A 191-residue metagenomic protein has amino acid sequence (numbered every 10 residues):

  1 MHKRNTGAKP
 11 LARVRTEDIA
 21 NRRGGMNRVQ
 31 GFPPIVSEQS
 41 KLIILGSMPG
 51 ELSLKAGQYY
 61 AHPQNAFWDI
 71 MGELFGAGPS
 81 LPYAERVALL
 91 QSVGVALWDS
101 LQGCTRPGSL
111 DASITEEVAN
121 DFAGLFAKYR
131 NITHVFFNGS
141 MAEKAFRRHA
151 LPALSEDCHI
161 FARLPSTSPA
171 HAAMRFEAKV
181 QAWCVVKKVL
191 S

Functional and structural regions predicted by a protein language model:
H2-N5, K9-R13, E17-K41, P63 (+2 more regions): C-terminal capping/extension of enzyme domains
F32, K55, I132-T133: Short helix-to-loop capping/linker segments positioned immediately adjacent to catalytic or ligand/cofactor-binding
K41-S47: Short, hydrophobic/glycine-enriched beta-strand segments
E51-L54, T105-G108, E143-F146, P169-A173: Short catalytic/ligand-binding loop motif for oxyanion handling, primarily in non-cytosolic enzymes, centered on
L52-I114: Short, surface-exposed acidic-centric catalytic microdomains
S92-A145: Internal catalytic-core helix/loop-beta-alpha segment that presents or stabilizes conserved functional determinants
